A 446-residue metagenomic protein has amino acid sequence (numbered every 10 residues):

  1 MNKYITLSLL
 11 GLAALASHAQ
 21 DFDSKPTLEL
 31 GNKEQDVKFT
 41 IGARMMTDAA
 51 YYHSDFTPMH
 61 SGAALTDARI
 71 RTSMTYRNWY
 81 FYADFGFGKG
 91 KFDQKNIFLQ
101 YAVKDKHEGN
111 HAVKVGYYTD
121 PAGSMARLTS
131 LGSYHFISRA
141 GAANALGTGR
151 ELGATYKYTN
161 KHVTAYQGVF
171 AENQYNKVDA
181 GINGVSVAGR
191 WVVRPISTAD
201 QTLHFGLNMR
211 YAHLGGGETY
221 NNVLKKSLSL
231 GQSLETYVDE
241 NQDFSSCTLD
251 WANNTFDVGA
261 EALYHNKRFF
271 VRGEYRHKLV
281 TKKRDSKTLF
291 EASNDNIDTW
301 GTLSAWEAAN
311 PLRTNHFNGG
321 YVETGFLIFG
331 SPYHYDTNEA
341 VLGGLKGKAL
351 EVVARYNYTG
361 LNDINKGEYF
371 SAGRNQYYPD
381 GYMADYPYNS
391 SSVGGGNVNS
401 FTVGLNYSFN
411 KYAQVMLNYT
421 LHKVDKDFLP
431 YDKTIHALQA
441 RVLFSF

Functional and structural regions predicted by a protein language model:
N2-S8: Sec-dependent signal peptide recognition, specifically the positively charged N-region followed immediately by
L10-H18: Hydrophobic h-region of N-terminal signal peptides that target proteins for export in Gram-negative bacteria
F22-S24: Subunit-assembly interface segments of extracellular/virion macromolecular structures
T27-H53, T57-G215, H316-F317, Y321 (+4 more regions): Outer membrane beta-barrel
D55-T57, K225-F446: Outer-membrane beta-barrel pore domains
M125-S130, I137, G215-Q242: Acidic/polar loop-and-plug regions of large Gram-negative outer-membrane beta-barrel proteins
